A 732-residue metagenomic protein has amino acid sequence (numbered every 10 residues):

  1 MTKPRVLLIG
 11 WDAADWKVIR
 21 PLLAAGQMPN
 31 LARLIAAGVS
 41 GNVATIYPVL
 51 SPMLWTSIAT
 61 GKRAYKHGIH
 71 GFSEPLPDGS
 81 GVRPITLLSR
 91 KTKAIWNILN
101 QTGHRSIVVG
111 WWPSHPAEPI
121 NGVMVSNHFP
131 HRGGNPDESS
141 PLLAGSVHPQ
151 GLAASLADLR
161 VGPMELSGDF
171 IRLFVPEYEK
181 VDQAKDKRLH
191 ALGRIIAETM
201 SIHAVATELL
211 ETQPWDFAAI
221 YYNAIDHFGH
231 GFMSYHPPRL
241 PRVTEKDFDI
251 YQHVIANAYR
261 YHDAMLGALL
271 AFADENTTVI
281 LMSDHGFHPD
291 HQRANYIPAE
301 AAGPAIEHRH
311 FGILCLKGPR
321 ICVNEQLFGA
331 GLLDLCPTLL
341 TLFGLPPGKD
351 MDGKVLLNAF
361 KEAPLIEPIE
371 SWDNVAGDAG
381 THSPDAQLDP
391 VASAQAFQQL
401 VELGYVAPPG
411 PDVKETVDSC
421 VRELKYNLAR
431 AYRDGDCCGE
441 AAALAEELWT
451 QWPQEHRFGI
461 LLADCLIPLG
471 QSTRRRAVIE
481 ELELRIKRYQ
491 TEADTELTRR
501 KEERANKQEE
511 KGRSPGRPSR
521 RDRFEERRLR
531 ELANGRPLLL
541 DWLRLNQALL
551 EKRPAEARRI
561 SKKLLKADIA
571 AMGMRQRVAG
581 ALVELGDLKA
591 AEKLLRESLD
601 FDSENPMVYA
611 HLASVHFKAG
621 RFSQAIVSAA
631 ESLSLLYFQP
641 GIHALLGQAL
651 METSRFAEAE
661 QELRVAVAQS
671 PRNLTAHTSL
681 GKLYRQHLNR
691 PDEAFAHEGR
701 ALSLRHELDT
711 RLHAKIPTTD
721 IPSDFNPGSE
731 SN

Functional and structural regions predicted by a protein language model:
L8, N30, N257-P298, L339: Metal-dependent active-site segment of extracytoplasmic phospho-/sulfohydrolases and closely related
K62-K246: His/Asp/Glu-rich, glycine-adjacent segments that coordinate divalent cations and/or stabilize oxyanion chemistry on
G267-L270, Y296-P346: Substrate-binding rim/cap in mid-to-C-terminal beta-strand-loop elements of soluble/periplasmic
N276-G318, D352, P368-W372: Histidine-centered active-site microenvironments of extracellular/periplasmic hydrolases and transferases
T416, E423, R457, L532 (+6 more regions): Start-of-helix register in tetratricopeptide repeats
D434, P468, L550, E584 (+3 more regions): Register position in tetratricopeptide repeats
L461, L543, R577, H611 (+3 more regions): Canonical tetratricopeptide repeat
